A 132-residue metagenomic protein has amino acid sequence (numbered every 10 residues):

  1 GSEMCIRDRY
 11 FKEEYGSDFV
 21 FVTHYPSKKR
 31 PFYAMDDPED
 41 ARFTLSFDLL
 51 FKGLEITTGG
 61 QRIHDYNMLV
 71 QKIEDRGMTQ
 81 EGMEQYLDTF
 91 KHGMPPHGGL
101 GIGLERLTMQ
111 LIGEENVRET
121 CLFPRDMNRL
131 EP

Functional and structural regions predicted by a protein language model:
S2-E3, R7-P132: A translation/RNA-centric and nucleic-acid-associated enzymatic feature enriched in Class II aminoacyl-tRNA synthetases
